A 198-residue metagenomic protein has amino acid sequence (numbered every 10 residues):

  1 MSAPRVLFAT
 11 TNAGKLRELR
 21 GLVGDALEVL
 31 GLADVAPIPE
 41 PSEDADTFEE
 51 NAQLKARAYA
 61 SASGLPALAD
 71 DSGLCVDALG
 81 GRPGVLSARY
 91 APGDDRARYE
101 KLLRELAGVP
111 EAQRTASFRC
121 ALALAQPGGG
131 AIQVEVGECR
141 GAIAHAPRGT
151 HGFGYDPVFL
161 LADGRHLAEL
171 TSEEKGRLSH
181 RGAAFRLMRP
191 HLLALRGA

Functional and structural regions predicted by a protein language model:
S2-L7, A13-G31, V35-A198: Anionic-ligand binding patches
